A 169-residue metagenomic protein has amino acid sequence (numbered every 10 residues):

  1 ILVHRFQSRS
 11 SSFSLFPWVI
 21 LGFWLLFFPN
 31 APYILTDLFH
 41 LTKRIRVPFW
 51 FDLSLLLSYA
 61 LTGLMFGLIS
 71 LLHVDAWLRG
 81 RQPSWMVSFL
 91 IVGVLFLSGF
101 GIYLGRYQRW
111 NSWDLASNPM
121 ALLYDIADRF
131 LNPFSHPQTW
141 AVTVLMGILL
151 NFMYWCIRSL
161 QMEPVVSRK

Functional and structural regions predicted by a protein language model:
L2-R9, A31-T42: Transmembrane alpha-helix boundary signature
H4-F16, A76-M86: Membrane-interface helix-boundary motifs at transmembrane edges
L21-L26, L90-R109: Hydrophobic alpha-helical membrane-insertion segments
L38-F39, L104-N118: Interfacial helix-loop-helix junctions of multi-pass membrane proteins
V47-R79: Alpha-helical transmembrane segments and their immediate interhelical/interface regions in integral membrane proteins
L56-M65, R129-L150: Hydrophobic alpha-helical transmembrane segments
M65-W77, T143-S167: Transmembrane alpha-helical segments in integral membrane proteins
D114-H136: Short, membrane-exposed interhelical loops at transmembrane-helix boundaries
